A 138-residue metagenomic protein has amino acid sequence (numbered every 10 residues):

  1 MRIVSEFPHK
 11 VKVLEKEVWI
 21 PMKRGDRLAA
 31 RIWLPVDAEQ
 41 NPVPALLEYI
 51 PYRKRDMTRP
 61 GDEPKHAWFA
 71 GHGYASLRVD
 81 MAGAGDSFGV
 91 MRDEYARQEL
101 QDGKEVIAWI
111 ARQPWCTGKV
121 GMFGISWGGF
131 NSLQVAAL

Functional and structural regions predicted by a protein language model:
R2-N41: N-terminal cap/lid segment of alpha/beta-hydrolase-fold proteins
E17, A29, A45-L46, A75-S76 (+1 more regions): Beta-sheet entry/capping signal
V18, L28, A67, Y74 (+1 more regions): Residue-level detector of short, conserved catalytic/binding motifs and their immediate flanks
A30-W33, Y49, V79, F123-I125: Generic beta-strand/beta-sheet core signal
D37-A111: Cap/lid segment of the alpha/beta-hydrolase catalytic domain
S87, S126-W127: Catalytic nucleophile serine of serine hydrolases, specifically the conserved "nucleophile elbow" pentapeptide
P114-S126: Alpha/beta-hydrolase fold nucleophile elbow
G129-L138: Short glycine-enriched nucleophile-adjacent loop and the immediately C-terminal alpha-helix near the catalytic center
